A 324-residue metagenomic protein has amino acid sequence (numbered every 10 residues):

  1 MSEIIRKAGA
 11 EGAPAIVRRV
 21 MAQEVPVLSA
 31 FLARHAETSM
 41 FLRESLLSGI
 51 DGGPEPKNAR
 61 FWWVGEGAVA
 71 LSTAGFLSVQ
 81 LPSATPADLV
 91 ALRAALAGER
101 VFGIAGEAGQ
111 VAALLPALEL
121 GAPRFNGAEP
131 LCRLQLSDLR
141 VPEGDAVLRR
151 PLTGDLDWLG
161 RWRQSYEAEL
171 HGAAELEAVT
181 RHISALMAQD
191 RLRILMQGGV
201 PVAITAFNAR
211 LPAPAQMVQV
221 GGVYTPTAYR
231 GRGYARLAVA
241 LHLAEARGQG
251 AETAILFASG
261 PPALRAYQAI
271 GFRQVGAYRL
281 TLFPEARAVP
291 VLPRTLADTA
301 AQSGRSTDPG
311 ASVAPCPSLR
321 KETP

Functional and structural regions predicted by a protein language model:
S2-L42, S137-A173, L292-P324: Short amphipathic alpha-helix that is part of the acyltransferase structural core
S2-R6, E66-A68, T73-D145, T281: Acyl-donor-binding surface of acyltransferase catalytic domains
G9, A15-I16, V20, P26 (+2 more regions): Conserved donor-binding loop and adjoining core beta-sheet/short helix segment in diverse acyl/aminoacyl transferases
R60-G65, L192-M196, I255: Cytosolic beta-strand hydrophobic patch enriched in CBS
T85-A95, G221-T227, G231-G248, R265 (+1 more regions): Conserved acetyl-CoA-binding loop-helix of GNAT-fold acetyltransferases
A105-V111, I255-Q268, T281-R287: Conserved beta-strand-loop-alpha-helix junction that forms the acyl-donor binding cleft
R124-Q135, I255-F257, R273-V291: Conserved catalytic-core motifs of GNAT/GCN5-like acyltransferases
H171-V223: A conserved beta-strand-loop-helix scaffold within acyl/acetyltransferase catalytic domains
